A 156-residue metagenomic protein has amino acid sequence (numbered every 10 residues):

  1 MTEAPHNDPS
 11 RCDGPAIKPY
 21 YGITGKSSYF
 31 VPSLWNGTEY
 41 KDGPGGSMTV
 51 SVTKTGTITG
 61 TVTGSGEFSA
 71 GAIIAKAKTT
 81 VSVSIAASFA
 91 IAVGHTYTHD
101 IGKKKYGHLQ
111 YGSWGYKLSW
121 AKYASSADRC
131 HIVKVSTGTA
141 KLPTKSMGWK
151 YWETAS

Functional and structural regions predicted by a protein language model:
M1-Y40: N-terminal prepro-regions of secreted/extracellular proteins
E3-H6, T61-T63, Y123-A124: Residue-level signal for mature regions of secreted extracellular proteins and peptides
G14-Y20, S28, S47, Y106 (+1 more regions): Low-complexity, intrinsically disordered short peptide segments enriched in small/polar/basic residues
T24, S51-T55, T63-S65, S69-G71 (+5 more regions): A structural detector for beta-sheet-dominated domains
G37, Y116, K122, Y151-T154: Intrinsic disorder/low-complexity segments enriched in polar/charged and small flexible residues
P44-K105: Membrane-insertion modules used to breach or fuse lipid bilayers
S88-A140: Membrane pore-forming effector domains from diverse proteins
K141-S156: Short, low-complexity, Pro/Ser/Thr/Gly-rich segments in the mature regions of secreted, periplasmic
